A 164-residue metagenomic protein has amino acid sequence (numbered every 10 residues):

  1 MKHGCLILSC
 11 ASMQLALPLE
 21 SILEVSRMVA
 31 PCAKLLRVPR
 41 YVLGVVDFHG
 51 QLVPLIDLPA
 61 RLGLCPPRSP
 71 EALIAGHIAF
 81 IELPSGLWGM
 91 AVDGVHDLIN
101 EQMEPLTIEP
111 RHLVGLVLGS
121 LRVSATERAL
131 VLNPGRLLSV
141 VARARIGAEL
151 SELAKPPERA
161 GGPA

Functional and structural regions predicted by a protein language model:
M1-A164: An acidic, low-aromatic, low-complexity terminal/linker signal
